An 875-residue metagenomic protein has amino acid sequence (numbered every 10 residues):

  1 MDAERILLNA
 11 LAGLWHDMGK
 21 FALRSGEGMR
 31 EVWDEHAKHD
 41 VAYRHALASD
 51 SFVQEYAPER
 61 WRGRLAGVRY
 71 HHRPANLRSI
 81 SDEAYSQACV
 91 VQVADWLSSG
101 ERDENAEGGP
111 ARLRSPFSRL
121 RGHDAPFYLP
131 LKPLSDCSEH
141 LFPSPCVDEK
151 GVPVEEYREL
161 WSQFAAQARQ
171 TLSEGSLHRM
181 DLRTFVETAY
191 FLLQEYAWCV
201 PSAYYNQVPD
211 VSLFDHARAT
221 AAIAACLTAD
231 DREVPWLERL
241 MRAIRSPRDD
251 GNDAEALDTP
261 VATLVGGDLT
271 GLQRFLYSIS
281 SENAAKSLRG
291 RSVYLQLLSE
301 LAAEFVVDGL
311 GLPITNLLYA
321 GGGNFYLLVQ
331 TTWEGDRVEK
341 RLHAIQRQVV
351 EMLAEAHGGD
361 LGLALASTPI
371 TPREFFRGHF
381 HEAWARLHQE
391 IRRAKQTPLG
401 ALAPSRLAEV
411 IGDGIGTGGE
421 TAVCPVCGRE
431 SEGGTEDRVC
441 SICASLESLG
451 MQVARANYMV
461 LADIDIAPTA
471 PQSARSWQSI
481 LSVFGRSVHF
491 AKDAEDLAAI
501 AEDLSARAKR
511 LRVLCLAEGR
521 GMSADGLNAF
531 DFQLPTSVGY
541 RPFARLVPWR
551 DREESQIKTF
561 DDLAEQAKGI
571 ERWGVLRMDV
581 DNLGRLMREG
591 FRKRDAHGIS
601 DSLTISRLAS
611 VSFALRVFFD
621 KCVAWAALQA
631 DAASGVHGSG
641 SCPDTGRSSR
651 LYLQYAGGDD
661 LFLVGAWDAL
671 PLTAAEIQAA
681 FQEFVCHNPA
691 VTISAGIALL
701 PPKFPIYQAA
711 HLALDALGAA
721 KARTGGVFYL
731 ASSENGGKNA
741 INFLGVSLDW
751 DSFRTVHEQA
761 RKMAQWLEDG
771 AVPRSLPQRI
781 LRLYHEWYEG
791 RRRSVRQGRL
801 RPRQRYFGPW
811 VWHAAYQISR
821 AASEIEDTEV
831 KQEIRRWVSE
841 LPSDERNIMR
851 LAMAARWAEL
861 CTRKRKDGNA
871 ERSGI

Functional and structural regions predicted by a protein language model:
M1-G323, L328-I875: Charged, helix-rich terminal subdomains or tails
